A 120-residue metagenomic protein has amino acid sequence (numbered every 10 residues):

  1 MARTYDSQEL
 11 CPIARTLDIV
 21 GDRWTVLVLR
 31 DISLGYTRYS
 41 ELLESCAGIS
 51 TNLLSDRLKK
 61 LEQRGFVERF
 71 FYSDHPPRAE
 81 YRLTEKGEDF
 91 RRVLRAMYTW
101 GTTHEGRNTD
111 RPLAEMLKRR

Functional and structural regions predicted by a protein language model:
M1-C11, I19-R23, S45, R57 (+3 more regions): Recognition helices and adjacent regulatory flanks at domain boundaries
S7, Y72-S73: Short loop/turn motifs at secondary-structure junctions and domain boundaries
C11-L53, D74, R82: N-terminal helix-turn-helix DNA-binding core of bacterial DNA-binding proteins
G21, S73-M97: Basic, amphipathic "hinge/linker" alpha-helix immediately C-terminal to the N-terminal HTH DNA-binding motif
Y36, C46, L58, G87 (+1 more regions): Short amphipathic alpha-helical/adjacent loop interface patches that line ligand and macromolecule-binding sites
L54, L58-R64: Basic amphipathic alpha-helical segments that dock to polyanions
R91-R120: Amphipathic alpha-helical dimerization/coiled-coil segments that flank or bridge DNA-binding/regulatory modules
